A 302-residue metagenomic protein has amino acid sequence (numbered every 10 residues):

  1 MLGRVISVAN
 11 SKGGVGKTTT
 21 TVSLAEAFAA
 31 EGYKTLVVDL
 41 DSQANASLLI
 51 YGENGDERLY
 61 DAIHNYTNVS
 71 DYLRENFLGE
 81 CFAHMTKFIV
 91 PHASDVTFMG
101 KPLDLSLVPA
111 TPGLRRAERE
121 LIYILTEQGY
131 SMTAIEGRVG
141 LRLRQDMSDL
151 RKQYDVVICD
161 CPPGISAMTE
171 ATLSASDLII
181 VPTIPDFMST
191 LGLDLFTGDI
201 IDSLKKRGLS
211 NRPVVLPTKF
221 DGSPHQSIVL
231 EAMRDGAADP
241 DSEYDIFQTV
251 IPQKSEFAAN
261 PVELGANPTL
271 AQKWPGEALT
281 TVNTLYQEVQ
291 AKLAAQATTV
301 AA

Functional and structural regions predicted by a protein language model:
M1-A302: P-loop NTP-binding core
